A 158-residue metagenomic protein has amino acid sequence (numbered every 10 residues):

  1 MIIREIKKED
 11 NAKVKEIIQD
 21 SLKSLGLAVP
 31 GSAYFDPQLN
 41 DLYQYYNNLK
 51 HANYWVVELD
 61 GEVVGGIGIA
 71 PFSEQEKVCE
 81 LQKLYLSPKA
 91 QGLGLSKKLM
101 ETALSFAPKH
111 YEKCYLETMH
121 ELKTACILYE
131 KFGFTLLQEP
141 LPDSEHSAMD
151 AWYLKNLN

Functional and structural regions predicted by a protein language model:
M1-I3: Extreme N-terminal starter segment of soluble prokaryotic enzymes
E5-Q82, S87-P88, M100-T102, F106 (+2 more regions): Acetyl-CoA-dependent GNAT
L25, L93, K109-E112: Short coil/turn segments at alpha/beta junctions that flank glycine-rich nucleotide-binding fingerprints
E62, K83-E101, H120-I127, K131-F132: Conserved glycine-rich acetyl-CoA-binding loop
E112-N158: C-terminal "cap" of GNAT-fold acetyltransferases
